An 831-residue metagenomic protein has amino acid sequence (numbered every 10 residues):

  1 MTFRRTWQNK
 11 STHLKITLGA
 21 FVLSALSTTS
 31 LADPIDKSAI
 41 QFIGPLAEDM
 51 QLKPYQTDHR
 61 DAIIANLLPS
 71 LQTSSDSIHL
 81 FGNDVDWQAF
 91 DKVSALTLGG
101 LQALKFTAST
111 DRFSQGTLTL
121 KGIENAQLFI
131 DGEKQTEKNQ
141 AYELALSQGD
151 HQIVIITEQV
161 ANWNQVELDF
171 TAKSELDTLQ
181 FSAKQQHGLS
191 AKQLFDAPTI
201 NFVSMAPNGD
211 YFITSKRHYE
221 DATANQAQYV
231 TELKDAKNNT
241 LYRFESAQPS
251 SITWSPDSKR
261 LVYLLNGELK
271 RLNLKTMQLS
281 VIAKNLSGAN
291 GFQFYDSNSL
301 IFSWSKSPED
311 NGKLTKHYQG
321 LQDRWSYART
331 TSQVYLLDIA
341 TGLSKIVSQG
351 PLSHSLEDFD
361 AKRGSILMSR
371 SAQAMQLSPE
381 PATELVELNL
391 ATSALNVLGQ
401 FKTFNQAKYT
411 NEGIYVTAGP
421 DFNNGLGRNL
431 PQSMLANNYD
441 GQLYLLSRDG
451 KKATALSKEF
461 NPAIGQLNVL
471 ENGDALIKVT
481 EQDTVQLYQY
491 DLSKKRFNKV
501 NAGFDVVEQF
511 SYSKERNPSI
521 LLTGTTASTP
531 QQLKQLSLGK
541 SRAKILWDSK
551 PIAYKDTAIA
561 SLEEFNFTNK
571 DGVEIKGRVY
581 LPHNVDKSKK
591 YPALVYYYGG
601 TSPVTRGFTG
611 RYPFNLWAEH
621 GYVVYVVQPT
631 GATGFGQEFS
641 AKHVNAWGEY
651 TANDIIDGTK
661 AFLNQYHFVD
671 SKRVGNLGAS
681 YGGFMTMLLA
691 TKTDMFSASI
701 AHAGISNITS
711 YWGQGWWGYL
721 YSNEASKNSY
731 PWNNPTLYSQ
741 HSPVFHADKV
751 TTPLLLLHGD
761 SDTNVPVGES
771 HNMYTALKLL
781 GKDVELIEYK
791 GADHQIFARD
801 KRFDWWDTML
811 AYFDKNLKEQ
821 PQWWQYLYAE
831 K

Functional and structural regions predicted by a protein language model:
A32-S94, V154-A191, D196, P821: Accessory carbohydrate-binding/adhesion or oligomerization-edge regions at the termini of glycan-active proteins
T110, S114-Q127, I153: Aromatic-lined ligand-binding clefts that engage carbohydrates, nucleic acids, or primary amines
Q193, I200-S204, Y211-K216, S303-W304 (+8 more regions): Non-catalytic accessory segments flanking enzyme active sites
A197, K216-V230, F244-P249, Y263-K270 (+11 more regions): A flexible loop/linker signature enriched in serine peptidases of the S9 family
V203-Y211, S251-R260, L264, G291-S299 (+5 more regions): Blade-terminus and WD-like Trp-Asp/Gly-His loop motifs, strongest in beta-propeller folds
K234-K237, N273-M277, D338-G342, N389-S393 (+3 more regions): Short loop/turn segments that connect beta-strands within beta-propeller blades
S549-K672, A679, G713-G718: Cap/lid segment of the alpha/beta-hydrolase catalytic domain
P629-K831: Active-site-proximal cap/loop segments of hydrolase catalytic domains
